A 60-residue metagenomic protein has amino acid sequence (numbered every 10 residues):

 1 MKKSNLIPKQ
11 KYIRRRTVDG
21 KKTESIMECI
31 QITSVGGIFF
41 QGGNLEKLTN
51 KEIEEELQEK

Functional and structural regions predicted by a protein language model:
K2-K21: N-terminal acidic leader/helix
K9-K11, I32, G42, E59: Generic low-complexity segments that are intrinsically disordered, proline-rich and/or Lys/Arg-biased
G20, V35-G37, E56: Residues in flexible loops and secondary-structure boundaries
T23-I26: Short, surface-exposed coil-to-beta transition loops
E28-E46: Basic/aromatic-rich interaction segments and small domains that mediate binding to polyanionic partners
N44-K60: Intrinsically disordered, low-complexity, charged/polar segments
